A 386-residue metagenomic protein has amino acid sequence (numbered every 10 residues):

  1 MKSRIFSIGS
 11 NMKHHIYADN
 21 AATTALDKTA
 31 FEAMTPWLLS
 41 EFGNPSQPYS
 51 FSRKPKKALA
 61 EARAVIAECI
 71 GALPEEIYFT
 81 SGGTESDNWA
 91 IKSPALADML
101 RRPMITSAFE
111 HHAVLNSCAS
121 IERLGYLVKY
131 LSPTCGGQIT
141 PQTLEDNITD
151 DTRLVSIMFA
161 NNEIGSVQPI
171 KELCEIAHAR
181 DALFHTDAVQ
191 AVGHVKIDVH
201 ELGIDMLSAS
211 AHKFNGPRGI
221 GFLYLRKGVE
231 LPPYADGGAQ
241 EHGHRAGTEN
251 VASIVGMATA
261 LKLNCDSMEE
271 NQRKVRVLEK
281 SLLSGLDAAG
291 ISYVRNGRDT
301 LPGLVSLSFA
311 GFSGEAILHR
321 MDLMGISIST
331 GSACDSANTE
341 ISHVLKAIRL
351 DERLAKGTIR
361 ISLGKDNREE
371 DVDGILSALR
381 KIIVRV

Functional and structural regions predicted by a protein language model:
M1-V386: Pyridoxal 5′-phosphate
